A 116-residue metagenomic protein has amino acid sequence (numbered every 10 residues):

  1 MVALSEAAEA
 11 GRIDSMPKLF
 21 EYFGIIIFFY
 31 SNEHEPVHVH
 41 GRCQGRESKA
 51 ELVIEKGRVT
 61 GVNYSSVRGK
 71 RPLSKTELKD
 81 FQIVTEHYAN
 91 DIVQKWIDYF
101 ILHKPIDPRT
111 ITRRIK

Functional and structural regions predicted by a protein language model:
M1-E47: Short, charged/polar N-terminal "headpieces" of proteins
A8-R12, S65, V84: Short, functionally important structural connectors and interaction interfaces within domains
P17-F20, I25-I27, G61, L78 (+1 more regions): Generic intrinsically disordered, low-complexity segments enriched for polar/acidic and small residues
S31, E35-K75: A short, structured beta-strand/loop element
R68-I111: Well-ordered alpha/beta subsegment
R113-K116: Short acidic DE-rich linear segments
